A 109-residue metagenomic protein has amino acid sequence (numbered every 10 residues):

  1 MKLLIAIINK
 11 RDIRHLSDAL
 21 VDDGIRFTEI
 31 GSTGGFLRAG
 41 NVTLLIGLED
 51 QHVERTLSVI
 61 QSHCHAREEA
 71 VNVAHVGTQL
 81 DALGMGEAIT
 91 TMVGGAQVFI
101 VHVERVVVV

Functional and structural regions predicted by a protein language model:
M1-V109: Positively charged, small/polar-rich N-terminal and surface patches that mediate targeting and assembly and bind
